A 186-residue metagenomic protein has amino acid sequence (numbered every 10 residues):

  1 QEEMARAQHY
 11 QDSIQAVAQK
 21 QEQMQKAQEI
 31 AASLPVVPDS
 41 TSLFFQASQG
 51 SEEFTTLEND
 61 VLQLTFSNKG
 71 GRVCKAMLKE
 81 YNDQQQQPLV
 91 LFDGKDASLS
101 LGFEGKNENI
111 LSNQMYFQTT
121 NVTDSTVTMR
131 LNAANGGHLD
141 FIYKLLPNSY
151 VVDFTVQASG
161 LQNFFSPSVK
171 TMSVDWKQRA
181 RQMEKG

Functional and structural regions predicted by a protein language model:
Q1-Q25, A133: Subset of Sec-pathway N-terminal targeting signals
Q19-E52: Short, Gly/Pro- and small/polar-rich lid/capping loops
A47-G186: Soluble non-transmembrane domains of integral membrane proteins
